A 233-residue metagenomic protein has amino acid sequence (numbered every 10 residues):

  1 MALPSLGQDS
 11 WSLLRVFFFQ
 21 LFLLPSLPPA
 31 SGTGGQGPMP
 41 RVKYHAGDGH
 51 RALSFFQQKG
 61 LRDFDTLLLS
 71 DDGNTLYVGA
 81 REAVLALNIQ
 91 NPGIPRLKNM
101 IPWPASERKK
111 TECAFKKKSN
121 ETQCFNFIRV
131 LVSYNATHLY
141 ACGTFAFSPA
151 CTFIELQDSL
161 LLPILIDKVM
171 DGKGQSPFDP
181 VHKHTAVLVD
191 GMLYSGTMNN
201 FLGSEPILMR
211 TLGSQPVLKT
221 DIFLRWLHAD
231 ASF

Functional and structural regions predicted by a protein language model:
A2, L6-G7, W11-F233: Disulfide-stabilized extracellular ectodomains of secreted/luminal proteins, especially beta-rich
